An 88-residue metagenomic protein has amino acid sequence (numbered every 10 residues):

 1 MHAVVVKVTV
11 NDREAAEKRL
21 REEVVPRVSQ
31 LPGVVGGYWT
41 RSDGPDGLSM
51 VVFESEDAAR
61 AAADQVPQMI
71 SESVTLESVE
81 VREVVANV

Functional and structural regions predicted by a protein language model:
M1-G47, E54-Q65, V74-V88: Short S/T/G/P-rich N-terminal loop/turn motif that feeds into the first structured element of a domain
I70-S71: Short, exposed beta-strand-loop hairpins at the edges of beta-sheets in extracellular/periplasmic proteins
